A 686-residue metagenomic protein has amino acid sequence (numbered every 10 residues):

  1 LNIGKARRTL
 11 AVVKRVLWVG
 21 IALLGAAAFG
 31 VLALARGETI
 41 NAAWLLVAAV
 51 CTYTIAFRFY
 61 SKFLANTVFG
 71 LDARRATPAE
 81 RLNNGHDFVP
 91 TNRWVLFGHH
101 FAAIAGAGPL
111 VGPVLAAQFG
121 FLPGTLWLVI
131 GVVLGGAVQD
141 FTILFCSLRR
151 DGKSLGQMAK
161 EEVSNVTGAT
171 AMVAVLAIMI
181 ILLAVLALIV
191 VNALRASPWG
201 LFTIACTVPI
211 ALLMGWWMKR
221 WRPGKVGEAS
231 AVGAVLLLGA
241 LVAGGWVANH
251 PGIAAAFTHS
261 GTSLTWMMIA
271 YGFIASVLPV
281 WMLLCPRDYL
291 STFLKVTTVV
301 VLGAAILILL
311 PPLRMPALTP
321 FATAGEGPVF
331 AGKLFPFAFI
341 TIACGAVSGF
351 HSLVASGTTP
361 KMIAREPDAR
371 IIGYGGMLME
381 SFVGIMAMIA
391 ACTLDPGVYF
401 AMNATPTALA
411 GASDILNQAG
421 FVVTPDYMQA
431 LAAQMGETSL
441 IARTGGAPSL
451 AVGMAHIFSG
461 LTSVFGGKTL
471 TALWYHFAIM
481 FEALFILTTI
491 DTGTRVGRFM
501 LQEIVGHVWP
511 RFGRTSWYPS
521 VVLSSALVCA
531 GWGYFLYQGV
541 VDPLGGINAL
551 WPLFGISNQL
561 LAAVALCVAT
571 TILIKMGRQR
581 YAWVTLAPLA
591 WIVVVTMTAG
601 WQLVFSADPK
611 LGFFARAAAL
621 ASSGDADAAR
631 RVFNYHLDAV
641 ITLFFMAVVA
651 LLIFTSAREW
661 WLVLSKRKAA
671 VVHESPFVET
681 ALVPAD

Functional and structural regions predicted by a protein language model:
N2-L23, I55-P109, T292, K333 (+1 more regions): Membrane-interface "cap" regions at the ends of multi-pass membrane proteins
A27-T39, L110, L122, I180-A196 (+11 more regions): Transmembrane helix-loop junctions in multi-pass membrane proteins
G30-R36, N41, D87-R150, E161-N165 (+8 more regions): Membrane-interface helix-loop-helix modules in multi-pass membrane proteins
T39-R58, A116-C146, G156, W199-T207 (+3 more regions): Extracellular loop-to-transmembrane helix junctions
A43-V50, I55-V68, A174, P198-L241 (+7 more regions): Membrane-interface loop-to-helix entry segments
S61-V89, L115, T125, V129 (+6 more regions): Flexible loop linkers connecting adjacent transmembrane helices in multi-pass alpha-helical membrane transporters
E162-I180, G375-F382, T444-G446, G467-A478 (+4 more regions): Loop-to-transmembrane helix boundary motifs in multi-pass membrane proteins
I306-A322, L378-G453, T492, Y537-D542: Extracellular/periplasmic helix-exit of transmembrane alpha-helices
